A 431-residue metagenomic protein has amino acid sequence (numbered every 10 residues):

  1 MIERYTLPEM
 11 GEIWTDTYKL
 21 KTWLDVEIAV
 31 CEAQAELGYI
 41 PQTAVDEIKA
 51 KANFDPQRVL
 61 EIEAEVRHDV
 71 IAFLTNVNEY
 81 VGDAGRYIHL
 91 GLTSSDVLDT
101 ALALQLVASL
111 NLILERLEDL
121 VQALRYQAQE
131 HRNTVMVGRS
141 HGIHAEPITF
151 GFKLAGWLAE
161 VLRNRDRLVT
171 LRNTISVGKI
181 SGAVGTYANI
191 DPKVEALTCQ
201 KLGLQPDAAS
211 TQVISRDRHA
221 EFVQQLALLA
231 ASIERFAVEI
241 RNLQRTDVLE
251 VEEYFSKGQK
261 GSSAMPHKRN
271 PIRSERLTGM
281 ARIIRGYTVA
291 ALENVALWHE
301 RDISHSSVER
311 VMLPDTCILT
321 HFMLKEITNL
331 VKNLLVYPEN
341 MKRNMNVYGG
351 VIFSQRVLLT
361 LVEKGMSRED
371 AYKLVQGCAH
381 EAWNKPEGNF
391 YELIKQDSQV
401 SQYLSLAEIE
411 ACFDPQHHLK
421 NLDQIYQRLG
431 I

Functional and structural regions predicted by a protein language model:
M1-S181, Y187, D191-L197, P206 (+4 more regions): A helix-coil-helix interface module used to build multimeric assemblies and to scaffold catalytic/cofactor sites
M1-T22, I62-V66, D83, M265-I431: Glycine-rich cofactor/substrate-binding loops
V30-A33, I113, L117-L120, L124-Q127 (+13 more regions): Amphipathic alpha-helices that form helix-helix packing interfaces
E32, Q105-L117, L226-R235, I240 (+1 more regions): Alpha-helical support elements that line or immediately flank enzyme active sites and cofactor-binding pockets
I40, V45, V248-L249, S367: Conserved hydrophobic residue
D99, L106, L110, L154 (+5 more regions): Amphipathic alpha-helical coiled-coil segments and their boundaries
F152, A220-L228, R356-K364: Short, well-ordered beta-strand elements within core beta-sheets of diverse protein domains
E195-T288: Acidic, glycine-rich loop-and-beta core segments that form the ion-binding/anion-interacting portion of active sites
